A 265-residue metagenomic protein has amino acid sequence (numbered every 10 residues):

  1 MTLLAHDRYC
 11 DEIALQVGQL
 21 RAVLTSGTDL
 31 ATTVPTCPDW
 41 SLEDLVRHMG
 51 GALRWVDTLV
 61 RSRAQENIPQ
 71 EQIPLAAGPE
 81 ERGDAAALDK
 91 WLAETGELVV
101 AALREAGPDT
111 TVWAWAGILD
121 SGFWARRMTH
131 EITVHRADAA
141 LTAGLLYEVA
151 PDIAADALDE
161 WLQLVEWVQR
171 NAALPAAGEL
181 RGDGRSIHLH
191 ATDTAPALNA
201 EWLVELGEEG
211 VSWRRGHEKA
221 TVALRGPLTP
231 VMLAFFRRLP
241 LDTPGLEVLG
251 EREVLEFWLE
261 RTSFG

Functional and structural regions predicted by a protein language model:
M1-D11, Q16, S26-P38, R61-A64 (+3 more regions): Structured surface interface patches that mediate subunit assembly and partner/cofactor docking
Q16-Q19, V23, A52-W55, T95-L98 (+3 more regions): Amphipathic, well-ordered alpha-helical segments in soluble domains
R21, V46, D57, D89 (+3 more regions): Non-transmembrane alpha-helical segments in soluble domains of secreted/periplasmic/extracellular proteins
E43-P69: Conserved alpha-helical segments that form or flank metal/cofactor-binding pockets of metalloenzymes
H48, A102, A234: Conserved catalytic core of Hanks-type protein kinase domains
N67-A125: Hydrophobic/aromatic-rich structural module bridging two neighboring secondary-structure elements via a short loop
